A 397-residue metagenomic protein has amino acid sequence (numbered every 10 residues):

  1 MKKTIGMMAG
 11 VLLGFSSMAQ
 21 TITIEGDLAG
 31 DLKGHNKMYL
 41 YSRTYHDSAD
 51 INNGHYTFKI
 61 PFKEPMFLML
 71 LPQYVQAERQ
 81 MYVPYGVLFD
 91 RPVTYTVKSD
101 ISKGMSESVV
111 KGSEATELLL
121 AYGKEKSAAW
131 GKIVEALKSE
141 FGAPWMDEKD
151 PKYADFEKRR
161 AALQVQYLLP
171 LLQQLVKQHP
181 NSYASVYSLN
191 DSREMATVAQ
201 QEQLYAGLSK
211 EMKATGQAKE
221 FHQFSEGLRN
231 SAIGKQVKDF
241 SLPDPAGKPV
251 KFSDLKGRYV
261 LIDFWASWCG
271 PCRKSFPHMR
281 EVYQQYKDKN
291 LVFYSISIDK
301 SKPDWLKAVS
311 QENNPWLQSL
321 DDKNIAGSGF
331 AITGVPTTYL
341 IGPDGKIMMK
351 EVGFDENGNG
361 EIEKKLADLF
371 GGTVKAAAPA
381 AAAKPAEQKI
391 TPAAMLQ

Functional and structural regions predicted by a protein language model:
M1-E25, Q397: Bacterial Sec-dependent N-terminal signal peptides
Q20-A162: A non-transmembrane, solvent-exposed segment enriched in polar/low-complexity residues
Q178-S182, E211-K219: Short solvent-exposed coil/turn linkers within tandem alpha-helical repeat scaffolds
Q200-L208, K238-D239: Alpha-helical repeat scaffolds
K219-F252, I362-E363, A367-Q397: N-terminal "domain-start" segment that seeds a small globular fold
K256, F264-E281: Conserved redox-active cysteine motifs that mediate thiol-disulfide chemistry, especially di-cysteine Cys-X(1-2)-Cys
K274-E312, D322-G329: Structural microenvironment flanking redox-active thiols in thiol-disulfide oxidoreductases
E312-N314, D321-F370: Thiol/disulfide oxidoreductase modules built on the thioredoxin-like
